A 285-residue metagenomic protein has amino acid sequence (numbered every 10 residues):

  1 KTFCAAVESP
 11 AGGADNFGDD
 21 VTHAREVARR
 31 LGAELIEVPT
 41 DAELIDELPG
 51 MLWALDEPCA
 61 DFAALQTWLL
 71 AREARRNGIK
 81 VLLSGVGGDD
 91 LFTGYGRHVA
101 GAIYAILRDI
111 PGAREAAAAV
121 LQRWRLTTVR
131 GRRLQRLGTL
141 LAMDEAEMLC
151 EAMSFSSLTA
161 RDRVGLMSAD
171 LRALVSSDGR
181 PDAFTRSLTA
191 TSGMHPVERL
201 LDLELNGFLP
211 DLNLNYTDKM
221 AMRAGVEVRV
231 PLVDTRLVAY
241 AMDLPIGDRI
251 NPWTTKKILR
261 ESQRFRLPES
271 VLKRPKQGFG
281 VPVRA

Functional and structural regions predicted by a protein language model:
K1-G179, K219-R266: ATP-dependent adenylate-handling active sites, centered on carboxylate activation for C-N bond formation
V38, L212-N213, E227, R284-A285: A short, ordered amphipathic alpha-helix with a cationic face
A60, T191-L205: Structural motif
S177-T189: A short, charged helix-loop
D202, N215, L272-R274: A generic structural signal for short, non-catalytic loop/turn and secondary-structure boundary residues
E204, T235-A239, A285: ATP/NTP-dependent adenylation/nucleotidyl-transfer catalytic domains that generate, transfer, or process NMP-activated
L205-K219, A241: Short Ser/Thr-interspersed hydrophobic loop/turn segments at strand-loop and sheet-helix junctions that line or gate
L267-A285: PAPS-dependent sulfotransferase catalytic core
